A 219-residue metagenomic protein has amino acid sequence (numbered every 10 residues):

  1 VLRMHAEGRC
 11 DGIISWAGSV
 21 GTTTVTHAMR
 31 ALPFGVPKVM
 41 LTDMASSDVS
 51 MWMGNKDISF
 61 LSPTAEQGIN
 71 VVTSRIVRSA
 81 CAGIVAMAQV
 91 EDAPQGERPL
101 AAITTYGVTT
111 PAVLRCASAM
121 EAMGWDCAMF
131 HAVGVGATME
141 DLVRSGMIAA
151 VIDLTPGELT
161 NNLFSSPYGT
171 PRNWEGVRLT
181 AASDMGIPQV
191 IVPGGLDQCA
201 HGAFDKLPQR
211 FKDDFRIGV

Functional and structural regions predicted by a protein language model:
V1-G8, A137-A149: N-terminal small/polar loop signature for handling phosphorylated ligands or for N-terminal nucleophile
V1-L41: N-terminal glycine-rich phosphate/adenylate-binding segment common to multiple enzyme folds
D11, S15-T24, A102-V113, V133-G134 (+2 more regions): Gly/Ser/Thr-rich loops at beta-strand to alpha-helix junctions that form or flank small-molecule/cofactor-binding
T24-M53, S62, A128-H131, W174-G194: Short, acidic/small-residue loops that bind anionic groups at enzyme active sites
S47-N55, T138-L142, D197-L207: Glycine-rich, charge-decorated loop segments at or immediately adjacent to ligand/cofactor-binding or catalytic sites
D48-V108: Cap/lid and interdomain-hinge subdomains that line or gate substrate/regulatory clefts in soluble alpha/beta enzymes
G96-V135, R144: Glycine-rich phosphate/diphosphate-binding loop of Rossmann-like nucleotide-binding domains
G157-V219: A glycine- and small/hydrophobic-rich beta-loop-beta segment that serves as a flexible "lid/hinge" or phosphate-binding
